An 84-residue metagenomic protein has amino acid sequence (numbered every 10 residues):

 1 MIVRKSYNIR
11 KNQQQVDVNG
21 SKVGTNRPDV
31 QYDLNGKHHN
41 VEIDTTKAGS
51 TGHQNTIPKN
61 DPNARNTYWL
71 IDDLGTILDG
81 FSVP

Functional and structural regions predicted by a protein language model:
M1-P84: Catalytic toxin/effector domains delivered as secreted proteins or via bacterial secretion systems
